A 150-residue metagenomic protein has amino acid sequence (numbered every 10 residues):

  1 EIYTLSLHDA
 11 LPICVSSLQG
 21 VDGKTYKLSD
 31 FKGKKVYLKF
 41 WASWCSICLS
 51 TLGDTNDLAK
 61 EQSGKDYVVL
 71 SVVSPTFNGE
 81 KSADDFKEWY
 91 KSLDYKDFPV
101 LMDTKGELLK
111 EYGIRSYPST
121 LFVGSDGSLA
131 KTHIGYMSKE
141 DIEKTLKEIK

Functional and structural regions predicted by a protein language model:
E1-D9: Single conserved hydrophobic/aromatic residue that forms the stacking wall/gate of nucleotide- or nucleobase-binding
V15-V36, K60: A short beta-strand-turn-helix
K34-V36, W41-W44, S116: Short pre-active-site segment immediately N-terminal to redox-active cysteine/selenocysteine motifs in thiol-based
Y37-L38, V69, T120: Hydrophobic beta-strand anchors of alpha/beta hydrolase catalytic cores
F40-D57: Conserved redox-active cysteine motifs that mediate thiol-disulfide chemistry, especially di-cysteine Cys-X(1-2)-Cys
D66-K81, D97-K105: Thiol-based oxidoreductase modules, predominantly thioredoxin-like and allied folds used for disulfide exchange
D85-G124: Short, internal strand/loop/helix patches that form the active-site neighborhood or redox-interaction surface
F122-K150: Thiol-/selenol-based redox modules, centered on thioredoxin-like and closely related oxidoreductase domains
